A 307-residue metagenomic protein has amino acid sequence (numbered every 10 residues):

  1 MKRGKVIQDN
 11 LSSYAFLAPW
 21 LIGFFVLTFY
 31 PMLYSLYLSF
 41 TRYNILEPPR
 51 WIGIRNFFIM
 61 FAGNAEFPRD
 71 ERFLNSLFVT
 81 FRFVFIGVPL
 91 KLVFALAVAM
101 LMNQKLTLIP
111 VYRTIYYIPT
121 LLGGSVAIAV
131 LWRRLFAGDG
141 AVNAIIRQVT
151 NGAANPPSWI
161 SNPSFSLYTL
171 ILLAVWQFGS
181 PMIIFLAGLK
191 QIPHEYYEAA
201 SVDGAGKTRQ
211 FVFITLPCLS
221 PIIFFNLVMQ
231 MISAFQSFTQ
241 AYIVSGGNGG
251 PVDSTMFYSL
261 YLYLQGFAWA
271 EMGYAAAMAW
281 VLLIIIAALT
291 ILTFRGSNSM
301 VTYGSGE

Functional and structural regions predicted by a protein language model:
M1-R3: Gram-positive cell-envelope targeting signals
K5-E307: A structural signal for multi-pass alpha-helical bundles of membrane permease subunits that mediate small-molecule
